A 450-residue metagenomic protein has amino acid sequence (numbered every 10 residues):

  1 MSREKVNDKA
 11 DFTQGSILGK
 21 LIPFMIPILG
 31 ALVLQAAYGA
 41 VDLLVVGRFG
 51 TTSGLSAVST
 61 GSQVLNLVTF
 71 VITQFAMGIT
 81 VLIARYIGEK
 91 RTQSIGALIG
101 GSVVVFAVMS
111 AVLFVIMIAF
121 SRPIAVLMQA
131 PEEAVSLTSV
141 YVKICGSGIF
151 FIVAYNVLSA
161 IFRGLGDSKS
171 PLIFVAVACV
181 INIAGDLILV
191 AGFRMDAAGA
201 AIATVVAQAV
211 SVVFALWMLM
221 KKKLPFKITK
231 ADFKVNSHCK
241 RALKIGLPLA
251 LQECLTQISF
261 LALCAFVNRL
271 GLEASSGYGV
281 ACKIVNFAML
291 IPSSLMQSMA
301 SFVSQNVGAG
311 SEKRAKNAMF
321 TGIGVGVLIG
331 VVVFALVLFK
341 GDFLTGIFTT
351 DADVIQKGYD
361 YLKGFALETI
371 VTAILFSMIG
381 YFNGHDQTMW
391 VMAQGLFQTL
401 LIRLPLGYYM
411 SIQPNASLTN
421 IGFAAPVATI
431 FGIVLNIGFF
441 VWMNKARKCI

Functional and structural regions predicted by a protein language model:
M1-M25, I83-G148, G192-L247, V303-E368 (+1 more regions): Short alpha-helical transmembrane segments in multi-pass integral membrane proteins
P23-D42, I144, A178, A207-S211 (+4 more regions): Transmembrane helical elements of multi-pass membrane transporters/channels
I28, L32, L44, V81 (+15 more regions): Transmembrane alpha-helix boundary and packing residues in multipass membrane permease domains and related
L29, V33, A37, V41 (+19 more regions): Generic alpha-helical transmembrane segments of integral inner-membrane proteins, especially permease/transport modules
V33, A37-S56, A125-E132, I188-M195 (+4 more regions): Helix-terminus/linker motif at the lipid-water interface of multi-pass membrane proteins
V46-N66, L98, E133-L137, A197-A198 (+6 more regions): Interfacial/gating helices of multi-pass transporter permease domains
L55-V115, I152-P171, G277-G341, T372-Q394: Small-residue-rich hydrophobic transmembrane alpha-helices
A76, C145-R163, P171-C179, A200-V213 (+5 more regions): Short runs within selected transmembrane alpha-helices of multi-pass transporters and secretion channels
